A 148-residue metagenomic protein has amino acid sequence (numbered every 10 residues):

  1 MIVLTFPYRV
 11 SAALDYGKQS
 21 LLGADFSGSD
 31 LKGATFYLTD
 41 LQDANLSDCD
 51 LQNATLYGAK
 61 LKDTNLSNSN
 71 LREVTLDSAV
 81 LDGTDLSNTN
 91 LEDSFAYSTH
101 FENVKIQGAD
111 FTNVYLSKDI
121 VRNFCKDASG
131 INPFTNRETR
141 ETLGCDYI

Functional and structural regions predicted by a protein language model:
I2-I148: Tandem repeat scaffolds
